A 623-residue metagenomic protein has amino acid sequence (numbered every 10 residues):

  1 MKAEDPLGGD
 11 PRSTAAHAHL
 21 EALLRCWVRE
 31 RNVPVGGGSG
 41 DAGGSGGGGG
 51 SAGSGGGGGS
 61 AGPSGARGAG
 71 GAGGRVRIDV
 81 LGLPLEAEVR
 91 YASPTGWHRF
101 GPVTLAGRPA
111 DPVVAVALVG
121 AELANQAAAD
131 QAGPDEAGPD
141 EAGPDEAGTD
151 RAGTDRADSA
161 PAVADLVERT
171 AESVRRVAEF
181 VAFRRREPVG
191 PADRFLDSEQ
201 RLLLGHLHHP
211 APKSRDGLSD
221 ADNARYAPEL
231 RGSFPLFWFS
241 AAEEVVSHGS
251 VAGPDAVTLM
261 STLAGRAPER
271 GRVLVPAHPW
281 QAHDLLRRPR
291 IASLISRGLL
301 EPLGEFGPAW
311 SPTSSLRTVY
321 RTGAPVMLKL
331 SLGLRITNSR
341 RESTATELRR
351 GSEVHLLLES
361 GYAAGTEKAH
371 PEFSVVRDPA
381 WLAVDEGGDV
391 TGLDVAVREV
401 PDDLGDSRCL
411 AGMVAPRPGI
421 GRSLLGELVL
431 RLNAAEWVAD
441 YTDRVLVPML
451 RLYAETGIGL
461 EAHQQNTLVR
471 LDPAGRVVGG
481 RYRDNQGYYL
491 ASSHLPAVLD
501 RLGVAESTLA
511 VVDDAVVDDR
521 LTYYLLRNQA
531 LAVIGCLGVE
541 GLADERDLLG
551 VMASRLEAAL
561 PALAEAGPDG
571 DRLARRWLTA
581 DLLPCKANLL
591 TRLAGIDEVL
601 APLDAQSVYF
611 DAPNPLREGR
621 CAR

Functional and structural regions predicted by a protein language model:
M1-G50, G56-G133, R151-D443, D472-R623: Nucleotide/phosphate-binding site architecture used for ATP/NTP-dependent chemistry
E136, D140-E141, E146, R151: Intrinsically disordered, low-complexity repeat regions of secreted/extracellular protein precursors
W437-T456: Conserved kinase catalytic-core helix
G459-E461: Catalytic-loop of the protein kinase fold
H463-Q465: Canonical protein kinase catalytic loop motif
T467-V469: Hydrophobic residue at the +6 position relative to the catalytic HRD Asp in the kinase catalytic loop
